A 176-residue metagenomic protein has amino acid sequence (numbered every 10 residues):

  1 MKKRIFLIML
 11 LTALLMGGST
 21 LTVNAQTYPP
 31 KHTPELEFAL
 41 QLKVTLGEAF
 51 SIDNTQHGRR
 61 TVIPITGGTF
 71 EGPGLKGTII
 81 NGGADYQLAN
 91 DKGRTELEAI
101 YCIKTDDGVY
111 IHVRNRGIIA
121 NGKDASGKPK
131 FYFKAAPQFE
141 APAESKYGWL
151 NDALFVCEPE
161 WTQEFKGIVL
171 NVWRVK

Functional and structural regions predicted by a protein language model:
M1-M9: Bacterial N-terminal signal peptides that target proteins for export
M9-S19: Bacterial N-terminal signal peptides
T20-A25: Sec/Tat signal peptide C-region and signal peptidase I cleavage site
Q26-K176: Beta-strand-enriched cores of mature, soluble protein domains
